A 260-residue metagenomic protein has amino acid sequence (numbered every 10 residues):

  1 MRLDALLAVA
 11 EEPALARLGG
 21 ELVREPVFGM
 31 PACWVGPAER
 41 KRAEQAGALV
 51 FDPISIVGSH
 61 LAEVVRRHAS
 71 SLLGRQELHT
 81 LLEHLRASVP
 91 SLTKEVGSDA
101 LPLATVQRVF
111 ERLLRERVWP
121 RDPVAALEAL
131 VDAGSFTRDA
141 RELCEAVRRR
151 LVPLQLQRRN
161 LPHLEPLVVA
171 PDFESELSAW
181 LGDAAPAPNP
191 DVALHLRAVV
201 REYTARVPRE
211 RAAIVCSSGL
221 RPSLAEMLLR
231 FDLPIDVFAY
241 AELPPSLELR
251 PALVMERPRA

Functional and structural regions predicted by a protein language model:
M1-A260: Membrane-embedded alpha-helical signal segments
